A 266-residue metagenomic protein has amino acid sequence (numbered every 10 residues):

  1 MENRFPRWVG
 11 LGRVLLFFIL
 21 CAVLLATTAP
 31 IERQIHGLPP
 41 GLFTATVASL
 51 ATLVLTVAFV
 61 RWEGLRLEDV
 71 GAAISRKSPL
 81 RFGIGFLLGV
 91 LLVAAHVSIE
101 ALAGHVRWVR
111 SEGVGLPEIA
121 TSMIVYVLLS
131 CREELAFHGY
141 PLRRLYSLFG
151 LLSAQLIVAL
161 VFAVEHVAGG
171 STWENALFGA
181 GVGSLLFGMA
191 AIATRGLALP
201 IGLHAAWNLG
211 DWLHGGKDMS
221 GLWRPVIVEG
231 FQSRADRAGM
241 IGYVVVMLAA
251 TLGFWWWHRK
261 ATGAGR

Functional and structural regions predicted by a protein language model:
E2-F5, T28-I84, A101-V114, A250-R266: Membrane-helix interface linkers and caps
R4, A206-R266: C-terminal membrane module of polytopic membrane proteins
G10-L25, L50-L53, I84-V93, L156-I157: Alpha-helical transmembrane segments
T46, R110-M123, T172-G179, R237 (+1 more regions): Juxtamembrane helix-entry segments on the extracytoplasmic side of multipass membrane proteins
R61-L65, S98-L102, K217-V228: Peri-membrane helix termini and adjoining interfacial loops of integral membrane proteins
V93, Y126, G150-V167, A180-G181: Small-polar-interrupted transmembrane alpha-helices in polytopic inner-membrane proteins
R132-I157, I192-G196: Membrane-interface helix/loop boundary segments of multi-pass membrane proteins
A159-L160, L177-A193: Hydrophobic alpha-helical segments embedded in the membrane of multi-pass proteins
